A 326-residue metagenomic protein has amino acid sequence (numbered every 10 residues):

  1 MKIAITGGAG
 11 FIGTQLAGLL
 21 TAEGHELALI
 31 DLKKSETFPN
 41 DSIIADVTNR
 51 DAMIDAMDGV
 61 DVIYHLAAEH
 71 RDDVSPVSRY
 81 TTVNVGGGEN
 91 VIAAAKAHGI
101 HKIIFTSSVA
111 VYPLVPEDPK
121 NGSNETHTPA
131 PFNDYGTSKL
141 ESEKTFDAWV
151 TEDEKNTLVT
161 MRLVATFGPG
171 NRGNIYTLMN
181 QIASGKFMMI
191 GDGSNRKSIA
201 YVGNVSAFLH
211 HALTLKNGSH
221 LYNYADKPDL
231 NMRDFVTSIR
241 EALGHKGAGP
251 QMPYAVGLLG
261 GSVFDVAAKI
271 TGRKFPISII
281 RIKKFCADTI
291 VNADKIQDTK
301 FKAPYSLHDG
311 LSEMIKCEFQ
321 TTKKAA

Functional and structural regions predicted by a protein language model:
I3-E23: N-terminal Rossmann NAD(P)H-binding glycine-rich loop of SDR-like oxidoreductase domains
E36, V47-G86, A94, Y112-L114: NAD(P)H-binding glycine-rich loop region in Rossmannoid oxidoreductase-like domains and their noncatalytic homologs
T82, E117-T166, I190: Catalytic helix-loop patch of NAD(P)-dependent Rossmann-fold dehydrogenases
N90-D134: Conserved Rossmann-fold NAD(P)-dependent oxidoreductase catalytic core, especially the SDR/UDP-sugar
E141, N171-T177, G191-L213, S219-H220: Substrate-positioning beta->alpha
V202, T237, G260-F301: Conserved C-terminal active-site "lid" loop/helix of NAD(P)H-dependent oxidoreductases that clamps the redox cofactor
A212-P276, L311-I315, T321-A326: Mid/C-terminal beta-alpha module of Rossmann-like enzyme folds, strongest in SDR-family dehydrogenases/epimerases
V291-D298, K302-A326: Amphipathic terminal alpha-helices
